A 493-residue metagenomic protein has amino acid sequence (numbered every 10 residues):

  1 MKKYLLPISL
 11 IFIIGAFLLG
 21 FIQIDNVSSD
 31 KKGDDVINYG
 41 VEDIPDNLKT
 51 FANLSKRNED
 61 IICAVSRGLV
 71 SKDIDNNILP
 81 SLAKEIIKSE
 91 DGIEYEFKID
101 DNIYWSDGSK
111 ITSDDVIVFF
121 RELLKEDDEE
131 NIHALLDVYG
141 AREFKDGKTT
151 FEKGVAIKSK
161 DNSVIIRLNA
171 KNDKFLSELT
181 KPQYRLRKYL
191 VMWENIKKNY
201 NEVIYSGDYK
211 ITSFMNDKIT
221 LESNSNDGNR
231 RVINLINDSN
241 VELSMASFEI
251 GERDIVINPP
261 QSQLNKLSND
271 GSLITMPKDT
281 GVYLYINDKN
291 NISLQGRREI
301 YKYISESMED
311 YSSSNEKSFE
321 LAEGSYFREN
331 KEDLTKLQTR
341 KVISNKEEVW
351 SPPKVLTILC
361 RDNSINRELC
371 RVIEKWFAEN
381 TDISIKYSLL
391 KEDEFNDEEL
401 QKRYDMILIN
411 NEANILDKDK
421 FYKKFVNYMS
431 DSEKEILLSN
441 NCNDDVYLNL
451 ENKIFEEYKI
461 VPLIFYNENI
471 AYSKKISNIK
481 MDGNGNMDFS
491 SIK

Functional and structural regions predicted by a protein language model:
G40-E90, R121, I204: N-terminal lobe/hinge region of extracytoplasmic solute-binding protein
V41-I62, L82, S109, F175-R185 (+2 more regions): A structural "hinge/loop" feature
E85-L135, I292: Aromatic- and charge-enriched surface segment that lines or borders ligand/interaction sites
H133-L190: Surface-exposed binding/hinge segments that line and control ligand-binding clefts or catalytic entry sites
L168-N234: Gly/Pro-rich hinge or "lid" segments in bacterial periplasmic/extracellular proteins
D217-K218, S223-K266: Ligand-site clamp/hinge motif
I286-L337, L369, E451-I460: Periplasmic-binding protein-like
Y311, I383-F395, I409, K418-S477 (+1 more regions): Extracytoplasmic/peripheral linker and loop segments enriched in polar/acidic and small residues with frequent Thr/Pro
